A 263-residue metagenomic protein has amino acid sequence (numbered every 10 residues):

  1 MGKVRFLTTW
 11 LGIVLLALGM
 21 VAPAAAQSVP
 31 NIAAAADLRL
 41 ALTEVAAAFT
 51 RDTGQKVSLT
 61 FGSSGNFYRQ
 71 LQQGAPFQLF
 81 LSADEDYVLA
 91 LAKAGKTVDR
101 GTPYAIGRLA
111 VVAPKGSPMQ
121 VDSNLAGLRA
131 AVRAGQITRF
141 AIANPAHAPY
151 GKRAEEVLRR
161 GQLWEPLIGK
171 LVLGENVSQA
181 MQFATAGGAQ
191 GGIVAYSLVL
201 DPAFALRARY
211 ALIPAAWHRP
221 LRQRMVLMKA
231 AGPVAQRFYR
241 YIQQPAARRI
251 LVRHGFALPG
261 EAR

Functional and structural regions predicted by a protein language model:
M1-L11: Bacterial N-terminal signal peptides that target proteins for export
K3-R5, A25, L79: Intrinsic disorder/low-complexity segments
T9-A22: Bacterial N-terminal signal peptides
A26-F61, G65, R69-A75, S82-E85 (+3 more regions): Exported/periplasmic ABC-transporter solute-binding proteins
